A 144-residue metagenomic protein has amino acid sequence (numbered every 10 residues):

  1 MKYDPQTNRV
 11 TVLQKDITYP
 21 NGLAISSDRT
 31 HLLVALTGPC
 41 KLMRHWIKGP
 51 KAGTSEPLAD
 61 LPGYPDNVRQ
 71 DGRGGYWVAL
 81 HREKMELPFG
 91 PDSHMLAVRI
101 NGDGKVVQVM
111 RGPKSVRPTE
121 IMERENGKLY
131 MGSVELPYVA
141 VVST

Functional and structural regions predicted by a protein language model:
M1-T144: Sequence-structural signature of mature extracellular/luminal beta-sheet repeat domains, prominently beta-propellers
